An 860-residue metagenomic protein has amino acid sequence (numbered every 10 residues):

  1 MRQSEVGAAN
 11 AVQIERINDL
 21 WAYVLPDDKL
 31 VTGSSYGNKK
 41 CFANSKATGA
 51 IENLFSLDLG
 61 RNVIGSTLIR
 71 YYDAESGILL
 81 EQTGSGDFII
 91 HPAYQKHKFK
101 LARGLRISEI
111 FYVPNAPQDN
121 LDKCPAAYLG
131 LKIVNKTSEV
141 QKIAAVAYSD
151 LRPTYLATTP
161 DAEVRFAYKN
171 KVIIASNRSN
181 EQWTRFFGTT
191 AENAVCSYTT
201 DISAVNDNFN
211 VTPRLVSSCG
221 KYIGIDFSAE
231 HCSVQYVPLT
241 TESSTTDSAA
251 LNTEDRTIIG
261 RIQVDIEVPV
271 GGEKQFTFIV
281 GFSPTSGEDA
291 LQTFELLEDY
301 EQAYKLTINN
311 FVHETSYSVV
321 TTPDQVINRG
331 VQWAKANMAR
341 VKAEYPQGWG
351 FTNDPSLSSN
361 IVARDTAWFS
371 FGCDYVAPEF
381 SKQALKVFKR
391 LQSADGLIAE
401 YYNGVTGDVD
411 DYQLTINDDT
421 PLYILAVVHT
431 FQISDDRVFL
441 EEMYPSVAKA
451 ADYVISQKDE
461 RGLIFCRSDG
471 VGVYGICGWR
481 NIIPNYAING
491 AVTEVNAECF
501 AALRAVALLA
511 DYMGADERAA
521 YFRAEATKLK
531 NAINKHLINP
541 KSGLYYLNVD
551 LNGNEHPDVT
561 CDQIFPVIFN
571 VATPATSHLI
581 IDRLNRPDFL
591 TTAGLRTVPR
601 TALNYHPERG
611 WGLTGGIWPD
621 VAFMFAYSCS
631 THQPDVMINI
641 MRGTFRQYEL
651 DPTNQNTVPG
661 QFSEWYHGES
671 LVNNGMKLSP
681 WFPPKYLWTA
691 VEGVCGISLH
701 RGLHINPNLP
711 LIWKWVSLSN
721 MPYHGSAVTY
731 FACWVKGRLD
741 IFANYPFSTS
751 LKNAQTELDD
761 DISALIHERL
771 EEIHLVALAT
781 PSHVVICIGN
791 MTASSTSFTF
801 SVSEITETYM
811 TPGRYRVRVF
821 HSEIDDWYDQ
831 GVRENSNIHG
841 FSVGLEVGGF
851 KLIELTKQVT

Functional and structural regions predicted by a protein language model:
R2-A102, T184-T241, T307-V319, P323 (+2 more regions): An extended acidic
R2-V63, M338, S358-I361, Q413-T430 (+2 more regions): C-terminal capping/lid segments that line or modulate ligand- or cofactor-binding pockets
V63-G65, Y72-I110, N115-P117, Y627-D829 (+1 more regions): Non-catalytic C-terminal accessory modules of carbohydrate-active enzymes
I107-S243, G260-I262, Q302-N310, Y317 (+2 more regions): Polysaccharide-binding surfaces and accessory modules of carbohydrate-active proteins
N135, I174-A175, I266-V268, K274 (+8 more regions): Aromatic-rich carbohydrate-recognition surfaces in CAZymes
Q141-A144, R185, D265-D289, E846-L855: Short Pro-Gly-centered flexible turn/kink motifs
T321-N360, Q383-T415, S456-A491, N531-P619 (+4 more regions): Extended glycan-interaction surfaces of carbohydrate-active proteins
T430-E442, A505-Y521: Inter-helical turn/loop segments and adjacent helix faces that build the functional surface of alpha-helical bundle
